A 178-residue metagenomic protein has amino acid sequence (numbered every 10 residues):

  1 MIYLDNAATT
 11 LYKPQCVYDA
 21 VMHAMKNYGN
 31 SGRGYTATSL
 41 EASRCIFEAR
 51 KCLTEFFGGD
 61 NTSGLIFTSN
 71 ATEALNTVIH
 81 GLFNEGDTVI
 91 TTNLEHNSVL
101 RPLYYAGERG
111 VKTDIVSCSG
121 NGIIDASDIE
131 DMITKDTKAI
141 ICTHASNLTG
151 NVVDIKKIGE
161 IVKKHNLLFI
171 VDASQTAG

Functional and structural regions predicted by a protein language model:
M1-G178: Pyridoxal 5′-phosphate
